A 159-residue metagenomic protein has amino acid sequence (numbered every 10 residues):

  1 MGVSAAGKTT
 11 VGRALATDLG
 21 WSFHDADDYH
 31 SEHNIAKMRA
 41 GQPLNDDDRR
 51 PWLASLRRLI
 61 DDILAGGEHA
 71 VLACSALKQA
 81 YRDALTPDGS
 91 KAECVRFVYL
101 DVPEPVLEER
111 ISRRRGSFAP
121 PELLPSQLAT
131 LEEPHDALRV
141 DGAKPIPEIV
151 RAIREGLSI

Functional and structural regions predicted by a protein language model:
V3: P-loop (Walker A) phosphate-binding loop of NTP-binding proteins
K8: Conserved lysine of the Walker
V11, W52, P145-I149: Hydrophobic alpha-helical packing elements
R13-L56: Conserved substrate/cofactor phosphate-moiety recognition/catalytic segment in nucleotide-dependent phosphotransferases
H30, L77-K78, V102-V106, P145: Conserved nucleotide-binding/hydrolysis micro-motifs of P-loop NTPases
D47-A92: Glycine-rich phosphate-binding loop used to anchor ATP phosphates in small-molecule kinases, encompassing both
K91-R110: Conserved phosphate-donor/acceptor-positioning beta-strand/loop module used by diverse small-molecule
R113-R154: Small-molecule kinase domains that catalyze NTP-dependent phosphoryl transfer to phosphate-bearing small molecules
